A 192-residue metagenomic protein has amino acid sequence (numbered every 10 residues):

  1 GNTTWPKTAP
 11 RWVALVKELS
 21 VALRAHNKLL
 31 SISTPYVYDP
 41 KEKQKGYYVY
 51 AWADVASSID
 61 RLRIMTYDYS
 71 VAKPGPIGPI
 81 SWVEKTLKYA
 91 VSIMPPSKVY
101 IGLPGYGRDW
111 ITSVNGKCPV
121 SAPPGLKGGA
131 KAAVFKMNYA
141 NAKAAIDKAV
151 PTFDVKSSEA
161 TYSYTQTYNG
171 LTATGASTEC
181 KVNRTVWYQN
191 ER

Functional and structural regions predicted by a protein language model:
G1-W82: Chitinase-like catalytic core of GlcNAc-active glycosidases
S20, W52-A53, L87-V91, R192: Short amphipathic alpha-helical segments and helix-helix/interface helices
K28, S97-V99, A173: Residue-level recognition of the N-termini of beta-strands and the immediately preceding loop/turn
P35, P104-G105: Acidic carboxylate-rich catalytic motifs and surrounding loops in phosphoryl-/glycosyl-chemistry enzymes
I59, V83, L87, V114-P119: A general structural signal for well-ordered alpha-helical packing
I64, Y100-P104: Short, conserved beta-strand edge motifs with alternating hydrophobic and charged residues
G78-V99: Catalytic-core region of carbohydrate-active enzymes that cleave or remodel glycosidic bonds
G105-R192: Glycan-binding loop/region signatures in secreted carbohydrate-active enzymes
